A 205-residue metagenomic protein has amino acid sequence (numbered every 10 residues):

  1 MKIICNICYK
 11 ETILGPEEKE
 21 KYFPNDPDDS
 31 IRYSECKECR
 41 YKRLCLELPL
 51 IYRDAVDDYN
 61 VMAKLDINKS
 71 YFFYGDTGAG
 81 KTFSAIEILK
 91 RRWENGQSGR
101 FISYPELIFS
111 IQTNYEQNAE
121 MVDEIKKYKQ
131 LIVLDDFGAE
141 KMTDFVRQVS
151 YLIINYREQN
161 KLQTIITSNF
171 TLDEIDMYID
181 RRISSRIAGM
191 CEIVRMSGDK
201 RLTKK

Functional and structural regions predicted by a protein language model:
M1-A63, I193-V194, G198, K204-K205: A short, basic N-terminal segment
N68-I86: Walker A/P-loop nucleotide-binding motif
Y74, W93-Y128, K141-D144: Short glycine-rich substrate-engagement loop in P-loop NTPases that contacts/grips substrate
F83-G96: P-loop NTPase Walker A phosphate-binding motif
Q97-S98, Y128-L131, N160-I166: Loop/turn-to-beta-strand initiation segments
L107-N114, F137-K205: Replace "adjacent to P-loop NTPase cores in ATP/GTP-dependent enzymes" with "adjacent to NTP-binding cores
